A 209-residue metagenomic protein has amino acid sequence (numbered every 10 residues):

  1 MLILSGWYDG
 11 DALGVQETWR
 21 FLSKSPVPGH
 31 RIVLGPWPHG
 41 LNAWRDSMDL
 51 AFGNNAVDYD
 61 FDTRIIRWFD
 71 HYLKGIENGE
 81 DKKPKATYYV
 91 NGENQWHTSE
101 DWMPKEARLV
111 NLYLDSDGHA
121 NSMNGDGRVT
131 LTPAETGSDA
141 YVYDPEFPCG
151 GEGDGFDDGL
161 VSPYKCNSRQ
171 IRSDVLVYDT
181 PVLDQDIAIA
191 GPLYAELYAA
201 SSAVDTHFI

Functional and structural regions predicted by a protein language model:
I3-S5: Short beta-strand/loop motif that positions the catalytic acidic residue of the alpha/beta-hydrolase fold
W7, H39: Acidic, glycine-rich active-site loops and adjacent beta-strand->loop/helix elements that engage anionic groups
Y8-A12: Acidic catalytic loop of the alpha/beta-hydrolase fold
L13-H30: Active-site-adjacent alpha-helix of alpha/beta-hydrolase-fold enzymes
I32-W37, V90-N91: Short glycine-rich catalytic loops that host catalytic nucleophiles or stabilize transition states across multiple
N42, S47-I209: C-terminal, loop-rich substrate-recognition/catalytic regions characterized by aromatic stacking residues
